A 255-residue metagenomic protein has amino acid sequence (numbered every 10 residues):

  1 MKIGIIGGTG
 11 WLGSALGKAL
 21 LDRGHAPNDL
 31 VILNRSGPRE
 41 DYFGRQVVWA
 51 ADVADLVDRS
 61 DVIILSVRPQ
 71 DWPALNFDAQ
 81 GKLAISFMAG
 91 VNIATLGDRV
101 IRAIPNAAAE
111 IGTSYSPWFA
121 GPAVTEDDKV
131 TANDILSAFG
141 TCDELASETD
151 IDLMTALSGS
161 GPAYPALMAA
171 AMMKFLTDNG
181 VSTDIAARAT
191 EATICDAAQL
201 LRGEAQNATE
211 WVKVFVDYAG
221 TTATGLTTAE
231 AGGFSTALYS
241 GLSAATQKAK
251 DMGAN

Functional and structural regions predicted by a protein language model:
M1-A51, V57-R59, T113-S114, T177-D178: NAD(P)+-binding Rossmann beta1-loop-alpha1 motif at the extreme N-terminus of oxidoreductases
L16-K18, G44-R45, L75-A79, L96-D98 (+1 more regions): Short amphipathic alpha-helical segments
L30, L56, S182-T190, W211: Small-residue helix-packing motif on alpha-helices
V53-V57, V62-T125: Glycine/small-residue-rich loop that forms an oxyanion/phosphate-binding "nest" at active or ligand-binding sites
T95-V100, Y115-L153, Y164-A205, T246-K248: Internal alpha-helical scaffold of NAD(P)-dependent oxidoreductase catalytic cores
T155-A163, V212: A short glycine-threonine-serine/GTX helix/turn-capping micro-motif
E191-N255: NAD(P)-dependent Rossmann-like dehydrogenase/reductase catalytic/cofactor-binding core
